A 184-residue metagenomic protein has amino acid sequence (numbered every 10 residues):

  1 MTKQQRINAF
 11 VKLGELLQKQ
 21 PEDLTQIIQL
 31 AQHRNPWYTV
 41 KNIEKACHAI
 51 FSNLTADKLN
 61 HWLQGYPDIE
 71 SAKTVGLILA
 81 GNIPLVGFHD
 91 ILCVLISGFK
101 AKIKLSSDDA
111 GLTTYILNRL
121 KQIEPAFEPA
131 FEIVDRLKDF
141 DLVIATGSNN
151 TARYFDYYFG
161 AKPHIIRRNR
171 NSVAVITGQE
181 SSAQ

Functional and structural regions predicted by a protein language model:
M1-G76: N-terminal Rossmann-like NAD(P)+-binding subdomain of aldehyde/semialdehyde dehydrogenases
Q18, K121, G160: Hydrophobic/aromatic-lined pockets within catalytic cores
P36-W37, L117-N118, Q179: Short amphipathic alpha-helical patches
W37-T39, L63-G65, K102-D109, R136-L137 (+2 more regions): A broad, low-specificity signal for short, low-complexity segments enriched in glycine/proline and polar/charged
A46-A49, R119, Y154: Amphipathic alpha-helical segments that form well-ordered structural scaffolds and often line/cohere around active
L54, L79, T177-G178: Pocket-edge structural micro-motifs
H61-I123, F127: Conserved small-residue-rich beta-alpha loop and adjacent elements that most often cradle the phosphate/pyrophosphate
T74, E124-Q184: Conserved NAD(P)+-binding/catalytic subdomain of aldehyde/semialdehyde dehydrogenases
